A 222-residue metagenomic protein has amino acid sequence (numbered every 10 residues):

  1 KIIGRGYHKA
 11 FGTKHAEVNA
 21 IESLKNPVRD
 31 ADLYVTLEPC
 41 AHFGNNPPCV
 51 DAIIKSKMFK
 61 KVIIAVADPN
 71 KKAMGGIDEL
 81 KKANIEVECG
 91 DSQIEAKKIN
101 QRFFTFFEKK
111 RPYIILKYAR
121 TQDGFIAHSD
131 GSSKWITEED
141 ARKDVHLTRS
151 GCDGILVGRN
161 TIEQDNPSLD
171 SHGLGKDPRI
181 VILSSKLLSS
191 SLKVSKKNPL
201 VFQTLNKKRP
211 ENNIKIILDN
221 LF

Functional and structural regions predicted by a protein language model:
I2-E95, N206-P210: Zn2+-dependent cytidine deaminase-like catalytic core
G6, N100, D130: Short, flexible helix/strand-to-coil boundary loops that buttress conserved ligand/catalytic motifs in alpha/beta
T13, E17, N46, A73 (+5 more regions): Generic structural signal for well-ordered, non-membrane alpha-helical segments in soluble metabolic enzymes
I54, T105-F222: Active-site ligand-binding patch in enzyme domains
P69-K72, I94-K98, I162-Q164, L188: Short acidic loop-to-helix transition motifs that present clustered carboxylates
A73-I77, I99-F103, P167-D170: Short secondary-structure transition/capping segments
G90-F107: Short, structured interface segments
